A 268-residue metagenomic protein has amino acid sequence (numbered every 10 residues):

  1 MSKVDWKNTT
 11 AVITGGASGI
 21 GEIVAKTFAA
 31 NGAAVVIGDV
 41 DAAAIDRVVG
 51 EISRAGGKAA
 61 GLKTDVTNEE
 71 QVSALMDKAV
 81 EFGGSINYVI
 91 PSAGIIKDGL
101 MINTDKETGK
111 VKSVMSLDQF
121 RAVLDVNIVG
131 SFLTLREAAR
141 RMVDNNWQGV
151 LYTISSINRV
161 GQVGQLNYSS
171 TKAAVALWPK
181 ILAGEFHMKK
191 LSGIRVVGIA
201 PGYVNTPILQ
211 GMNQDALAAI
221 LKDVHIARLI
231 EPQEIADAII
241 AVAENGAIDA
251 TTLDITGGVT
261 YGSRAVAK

Functional and structural regions predicted by a protein language model:
K3-V36: Canonical Rossmann dinucleotide-binding motif of NAD(H)/NADP(H)-dependent dehydrogenases/reductases, specifically
T9, G57-K58, S85-I86, M142-S156 (+2 more regions): Active-site loop of short-chain dehydrogenase/reductase
A42-A43, K63-L75, L117: The beta1-alpha1 cofactor-binding region of Rossmann-like NAD(H)/NADP(H)-dependent oxidoreductases
L100-R121, I220: Substrate-binding pocket helix/loop in short-chain dehydrogenase/reductase
G109-L117, D144, Q148-A174, P179-S192: Catalytic loop of short-chain dehydrogenase/reductase
L135-R136, K180: A short, exposed helix-loop element centered on a Lys and neighboring polar residues
L229-I255, T260: C-terminal substrate-recognition "lid" of short-chain dehydrogenase/reductases
